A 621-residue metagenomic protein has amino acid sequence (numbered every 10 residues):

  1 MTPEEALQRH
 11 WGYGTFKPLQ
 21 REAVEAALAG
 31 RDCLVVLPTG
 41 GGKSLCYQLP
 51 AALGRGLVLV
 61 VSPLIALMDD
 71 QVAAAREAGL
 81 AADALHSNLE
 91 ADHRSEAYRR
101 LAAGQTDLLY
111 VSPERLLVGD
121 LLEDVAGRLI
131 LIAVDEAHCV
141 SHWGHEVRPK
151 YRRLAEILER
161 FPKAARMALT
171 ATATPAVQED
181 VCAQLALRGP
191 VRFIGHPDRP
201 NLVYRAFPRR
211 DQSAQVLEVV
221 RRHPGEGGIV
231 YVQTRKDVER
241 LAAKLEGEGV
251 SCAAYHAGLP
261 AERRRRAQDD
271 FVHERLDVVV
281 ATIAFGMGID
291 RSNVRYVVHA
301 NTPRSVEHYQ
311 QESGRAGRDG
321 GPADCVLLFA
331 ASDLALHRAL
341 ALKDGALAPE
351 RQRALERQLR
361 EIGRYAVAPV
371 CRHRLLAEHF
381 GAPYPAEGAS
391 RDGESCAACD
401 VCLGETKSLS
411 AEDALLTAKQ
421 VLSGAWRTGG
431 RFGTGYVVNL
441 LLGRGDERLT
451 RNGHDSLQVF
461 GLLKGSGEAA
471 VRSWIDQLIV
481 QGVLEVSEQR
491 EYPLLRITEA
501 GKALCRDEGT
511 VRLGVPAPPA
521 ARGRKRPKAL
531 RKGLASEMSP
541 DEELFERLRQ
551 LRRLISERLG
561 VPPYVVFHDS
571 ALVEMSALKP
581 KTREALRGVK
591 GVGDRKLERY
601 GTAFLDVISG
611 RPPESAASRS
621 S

Functional and structural regions predicted by a protein language model:
M1-A6, A354-E356, A386-S621: Accessory DNA-binding and partner-docking regions appended to nucleic-acid-acting proteins, especially the terminal
M1-H10, G14-P18, E22-L34, P38-S44 (+6 more regions): Helicase motor core with emphasis on the C-terminal RecA-like subdomain
E22-A26, G30, E361, Q420 (+2 more regions): Solvent-exposed, amphipathic alpha-helical segments
E25, A183, Q311, V326-A330 (+7 more regions): Generic alpha-helical structural context detector
A27, V220, F271, A366 (+2 more regions): Short helix-to-turn junction characteristic of helix-turn-helix DNA-binding domains, especially the helix
E350-P385: Short, charged low-complexity linear segments at domain edges
